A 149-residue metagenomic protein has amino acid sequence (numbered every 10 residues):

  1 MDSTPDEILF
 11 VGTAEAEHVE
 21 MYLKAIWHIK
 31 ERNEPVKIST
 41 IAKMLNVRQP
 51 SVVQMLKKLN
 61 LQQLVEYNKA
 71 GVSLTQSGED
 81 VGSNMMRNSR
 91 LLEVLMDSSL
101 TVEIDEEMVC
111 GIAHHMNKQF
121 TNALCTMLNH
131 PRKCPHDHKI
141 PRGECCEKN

Functional and structural regions predicted by a protein language model:
M1-K24, M86: Short alpha-helical segments that sit at the start of domains
R32-A42: Short acidic, hydrophobic short linear motifs in intrinsically disordered regions
P50: Key DNA-contact positions within bacterial/archaeal DNA-binding proteins
L56-K57: Short, hydrophobic-biased segments on the C-terminal half of alpha helices that form "recognition helices"
N60-A70: A short, conserved structural fragment
A70-N88: Basic, amphipathic "hinge/linker" alpha-helix immediately C-terminal to the N-terminal HTH DNA-binding motif
C110-N149: C-terminal regulatory/oligomerization modules of transcriptional regulators
